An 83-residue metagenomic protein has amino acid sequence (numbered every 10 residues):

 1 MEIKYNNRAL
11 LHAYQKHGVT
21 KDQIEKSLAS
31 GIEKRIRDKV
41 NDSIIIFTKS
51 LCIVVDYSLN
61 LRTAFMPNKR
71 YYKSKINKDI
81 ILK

Functional and structural regions predicted by a protein language model:
M1-K83: Ribonuclease/tRNase effector modules and their secretory precursors
